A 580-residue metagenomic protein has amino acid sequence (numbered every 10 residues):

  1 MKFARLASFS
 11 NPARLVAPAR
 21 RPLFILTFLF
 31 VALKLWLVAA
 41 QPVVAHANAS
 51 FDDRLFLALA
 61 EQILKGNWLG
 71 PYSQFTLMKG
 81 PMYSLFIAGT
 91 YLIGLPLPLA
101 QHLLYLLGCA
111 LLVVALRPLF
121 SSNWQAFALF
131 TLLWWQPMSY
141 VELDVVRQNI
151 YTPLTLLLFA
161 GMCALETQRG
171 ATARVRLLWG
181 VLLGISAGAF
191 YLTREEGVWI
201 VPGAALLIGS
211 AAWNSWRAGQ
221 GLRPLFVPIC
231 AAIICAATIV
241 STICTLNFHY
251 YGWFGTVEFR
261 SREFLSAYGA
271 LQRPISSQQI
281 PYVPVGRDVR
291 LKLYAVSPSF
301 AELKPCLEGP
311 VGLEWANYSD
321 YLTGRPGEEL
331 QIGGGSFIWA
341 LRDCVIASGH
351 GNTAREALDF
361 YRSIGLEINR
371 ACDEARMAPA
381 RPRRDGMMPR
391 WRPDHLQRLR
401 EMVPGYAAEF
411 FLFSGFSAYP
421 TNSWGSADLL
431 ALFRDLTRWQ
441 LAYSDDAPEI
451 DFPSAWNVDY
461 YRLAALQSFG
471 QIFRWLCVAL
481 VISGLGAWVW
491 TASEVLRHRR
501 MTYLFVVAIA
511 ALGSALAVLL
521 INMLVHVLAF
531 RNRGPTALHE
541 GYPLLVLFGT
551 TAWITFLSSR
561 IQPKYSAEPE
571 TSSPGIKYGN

Functional and structural regions predicted by a protein language model:
M1-A39, L225-I229, S493-V507, R560-E568 (+1 more regions): Start-transfer (signal-anchor) and selected internal transmembrane alpha helices of multi-pass inner/ER membrane
A19-A49, W134, C235-T245, A515-L519: Transmembrane signal-anchor helices characteristic of membrane glycosylation enzymes that use polyprenol
R20, F24-F28, A110-P137, T152-P153 (+1 more regions): Transmembrane-helix signature of polytopic, membrane-embedded enzymes that assemble or transfer cell-envelope glycans
P42-L57, A232, A236-R400, P404: Juxtamembrane membrane-water interface segments immediately following transmembrane helices in multi-pass
P42-L59, W68-F86: Extracytoplasmic catalytic/substrate-binding loops of multi-pass membrane glycan-assembly enzymes
N48, M78, L97-L106, T131 (+4 more regions): Multi-pass, polyprenyl lipid-linked donor-dependent membrane glycosyltransferases
L158-L178, A212: Membrane-interface transmembrane helices that cradle and orient dolichyl/undecaprenyl
W179-R194, A236-I239, I243: Membrane-interface alpha helices of multi-pass inner-membrane proteins
